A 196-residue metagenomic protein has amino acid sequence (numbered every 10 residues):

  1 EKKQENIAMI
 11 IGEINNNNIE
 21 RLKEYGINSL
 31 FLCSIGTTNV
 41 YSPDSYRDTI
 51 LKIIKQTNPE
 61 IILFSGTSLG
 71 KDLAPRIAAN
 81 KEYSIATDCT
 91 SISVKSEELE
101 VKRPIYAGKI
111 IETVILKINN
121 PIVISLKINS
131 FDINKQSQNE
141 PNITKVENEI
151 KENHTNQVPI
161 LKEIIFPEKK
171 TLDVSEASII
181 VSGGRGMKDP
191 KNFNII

Functional and structural regions predicted by a protein language model:
E1-I196: N-terminal glycine-rich FAD/FM-binding segment characteristic of electron-transfer flavoproteins
